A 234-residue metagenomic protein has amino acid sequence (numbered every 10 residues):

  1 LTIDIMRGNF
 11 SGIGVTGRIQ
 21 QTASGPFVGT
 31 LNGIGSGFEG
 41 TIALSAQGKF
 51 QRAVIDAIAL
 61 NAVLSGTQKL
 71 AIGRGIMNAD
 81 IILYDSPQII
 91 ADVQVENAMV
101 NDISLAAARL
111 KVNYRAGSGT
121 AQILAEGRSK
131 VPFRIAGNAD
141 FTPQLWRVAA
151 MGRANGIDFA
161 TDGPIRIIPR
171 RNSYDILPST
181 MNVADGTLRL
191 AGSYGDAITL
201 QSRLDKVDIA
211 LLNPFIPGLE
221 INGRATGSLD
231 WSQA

Functional and structural regions predicted by a protein language model:
L1-A234: Interface amphipathic segments
